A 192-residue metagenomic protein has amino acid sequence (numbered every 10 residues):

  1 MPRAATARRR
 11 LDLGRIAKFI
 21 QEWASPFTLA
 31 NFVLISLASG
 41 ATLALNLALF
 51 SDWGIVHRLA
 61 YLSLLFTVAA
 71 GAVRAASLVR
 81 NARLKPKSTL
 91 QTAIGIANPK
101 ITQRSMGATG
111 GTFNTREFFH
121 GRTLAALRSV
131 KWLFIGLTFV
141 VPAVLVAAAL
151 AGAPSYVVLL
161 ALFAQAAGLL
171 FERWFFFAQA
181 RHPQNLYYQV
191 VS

Functional and structural regions predicted by a protein language model:
M1-G168: Long, contiguous internal "core" modules enriched in hydrophobic/ aromatic residues
P154-S192: C-terminal structured interaction module
